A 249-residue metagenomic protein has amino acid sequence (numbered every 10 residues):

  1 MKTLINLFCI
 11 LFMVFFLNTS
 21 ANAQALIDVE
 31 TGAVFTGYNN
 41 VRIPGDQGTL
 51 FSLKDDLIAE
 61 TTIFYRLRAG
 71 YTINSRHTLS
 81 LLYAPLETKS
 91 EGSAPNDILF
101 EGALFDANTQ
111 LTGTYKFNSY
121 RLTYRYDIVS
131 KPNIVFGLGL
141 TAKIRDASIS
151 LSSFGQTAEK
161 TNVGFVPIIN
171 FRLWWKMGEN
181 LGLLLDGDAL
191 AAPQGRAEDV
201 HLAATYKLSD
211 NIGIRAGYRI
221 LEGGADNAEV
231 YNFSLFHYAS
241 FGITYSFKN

Functional and structural regions predicted by a protein language model:
A23-L86, G242, S246-N249: Short glycine/proline- and aromatic-enriched beta-strand/turn motifs that initiate or cap beta-hairpins
V29, L67-Y71, L122-Y126, L140-A142 (+4 more regions): Residues on the lipid-exposed face of transmembrane beta-strands in outer-membrane beta-barrel proteins
E30-V34, L82-A84, G137-K143, D186-D188 (+2 more regions): Transmembrane beta-strands of outer-membrane beta-barrel proteins
G37-T62, P85-F117, R145-G164, R172-W174 (+2 more regions): Extracellular/periplasm-exposed beta-strand and loop segments of Gram-negative cell-envelope proteins, dominated by
R76-L79, P132-I134, E179-L183, N211-I214: Repeated loop/turn-to-beta-strand initiation elements of outer-membrane beta-barrel proteins
P132, V163-F165, D188-D199: Solvent-exposed loop/turn segments connecting transmembrane beta-strands in outer-membrane beta-barrel proteins
N180-G195, I220-L221: Transmembrane beta-strand segments that form the barrel wall of outer-membrane beta-barrel proteins
R196-K248: Predominantly the C-terminal beta-signal and adjacent terminal strand-loop region of outer-membrane beta-barrel
